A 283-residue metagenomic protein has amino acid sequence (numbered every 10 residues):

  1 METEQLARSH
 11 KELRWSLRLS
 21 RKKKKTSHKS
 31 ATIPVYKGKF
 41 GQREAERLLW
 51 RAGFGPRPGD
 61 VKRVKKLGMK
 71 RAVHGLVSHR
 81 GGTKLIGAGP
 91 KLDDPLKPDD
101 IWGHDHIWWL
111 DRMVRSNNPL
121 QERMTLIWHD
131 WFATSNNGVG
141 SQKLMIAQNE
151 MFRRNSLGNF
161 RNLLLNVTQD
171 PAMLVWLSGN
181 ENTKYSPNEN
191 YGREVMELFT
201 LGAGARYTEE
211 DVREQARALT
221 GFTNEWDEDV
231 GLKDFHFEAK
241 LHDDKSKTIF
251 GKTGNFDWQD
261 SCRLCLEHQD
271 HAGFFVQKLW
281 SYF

Functional and structural regions predicted by a protein language model:
E2-A31, V77, A88-L92, W102-L110 (+1 more regions): Active-site substrate-binding loop specific to GH73 endo-beta-N-acetylglucosaminidase modules in bacterial autolysins
E2-R8, R14-T32, K37-R51, G55-G59 (+1 more regions): Terminal end segments
R21, Q42, E46, D60 (+5 more regions): A generic structural signal for solvent-exposed, polar alpha-helical segments
V35-E44, D100, R115-E122, S186 (+2 more regions): Structural motif
E44, R51-N155: N-terminal accessory alpha/beta regions
